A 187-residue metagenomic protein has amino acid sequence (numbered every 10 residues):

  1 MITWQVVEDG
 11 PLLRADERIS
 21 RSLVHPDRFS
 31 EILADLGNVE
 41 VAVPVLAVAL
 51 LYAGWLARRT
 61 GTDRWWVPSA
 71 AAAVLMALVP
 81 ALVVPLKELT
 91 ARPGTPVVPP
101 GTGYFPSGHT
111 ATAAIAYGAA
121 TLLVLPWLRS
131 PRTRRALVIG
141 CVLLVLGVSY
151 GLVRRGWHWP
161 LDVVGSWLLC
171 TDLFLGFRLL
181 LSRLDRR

Functional and structural regions predicted by a protein language model:
M1-V45, K87-V97: N-terminal transmembrane-helix/juxtamembrane module of multi-pass inner/ER membrane proteins
I2, G10, A77-P85, A119 (+3 more regions): Transmembrane alpha-helix boundary/anchor motif
G10, A57-G61, L89-G94, W127-L128 (+1 more regions): Membrane-interfacial segments
L13, I32-G37, V83, S130-I139: Short, amphipathic, aromatic/basic-enriched membrane-interface segments that mark the entry/exit of transmembrane
A34-T60, A120: Hydrophobic alpha-helical transmembrane segments
A49-L78: Interfacial segments of alpha-helical transmembrane regions
L51, V97-R187: Membrane-embedded catalytic cores of phosphoryl/pyrophosphoryl-handling enzymes
A70-R92, L137-Y150: Small-polar-interrupted transmembrane alpha-helices in polytopic inner-membrane proteins
